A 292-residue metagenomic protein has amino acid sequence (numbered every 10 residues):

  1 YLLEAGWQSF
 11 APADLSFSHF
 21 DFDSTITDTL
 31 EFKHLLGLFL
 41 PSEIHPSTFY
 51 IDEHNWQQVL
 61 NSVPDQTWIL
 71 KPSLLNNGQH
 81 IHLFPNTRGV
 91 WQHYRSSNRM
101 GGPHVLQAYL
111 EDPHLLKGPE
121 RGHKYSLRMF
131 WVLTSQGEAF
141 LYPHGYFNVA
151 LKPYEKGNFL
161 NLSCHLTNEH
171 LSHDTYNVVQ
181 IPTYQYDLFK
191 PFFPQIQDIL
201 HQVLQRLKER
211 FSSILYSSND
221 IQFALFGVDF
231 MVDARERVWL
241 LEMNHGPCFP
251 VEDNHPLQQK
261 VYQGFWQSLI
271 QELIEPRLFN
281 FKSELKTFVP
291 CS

Functional and structural regions predicted by a protein language model:
Y1-N76, L83-N86, S96: Conserved N-proximal alpha/beta basic substrate-recognition cap immediately N-terminal to, or forming the N-lobe
P64-D65, L70-A224, V232-W239, N244 (+4 more regions): Catalytic core of tubulin tyrosine ligase-like
D229: Catalytic-loop signature of eukaryotic-like protein kinases
G246-C248: A short acidic/small-residue loop/turn micro-motif
